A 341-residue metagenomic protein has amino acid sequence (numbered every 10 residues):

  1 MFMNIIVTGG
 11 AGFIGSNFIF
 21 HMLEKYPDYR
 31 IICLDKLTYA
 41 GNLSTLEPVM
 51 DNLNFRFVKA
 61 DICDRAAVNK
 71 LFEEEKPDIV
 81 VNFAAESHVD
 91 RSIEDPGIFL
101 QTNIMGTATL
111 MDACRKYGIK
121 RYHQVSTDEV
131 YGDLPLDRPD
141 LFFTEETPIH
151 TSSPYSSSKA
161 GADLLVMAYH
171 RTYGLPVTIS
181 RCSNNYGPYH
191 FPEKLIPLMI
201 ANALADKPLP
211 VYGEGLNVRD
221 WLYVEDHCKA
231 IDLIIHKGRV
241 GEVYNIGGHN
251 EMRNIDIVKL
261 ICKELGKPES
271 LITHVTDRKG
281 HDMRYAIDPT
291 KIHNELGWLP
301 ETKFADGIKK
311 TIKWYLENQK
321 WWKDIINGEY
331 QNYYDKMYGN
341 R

Functional and structural regions predicted by a protein language model:
M1-N185, K310, Y315-N318, N327-R341: N-terminal Rossmann-like NAD(P)+-binding domain of SDR-like oxidoreductases, especially those catalyzing
I14, A40-G41, A66, H190 (+2 more regions): Residues that form or flank phosphate/diphosphate-binding pockets in enzymes that use nucleotide phosphates
I31, A60, P197, A203-R341: C-terminal substrate-binding subdomain of Rossmann-fold SDR/epimerase-dehydratase oxidoreductases
L37, N184-G187, N217-V218, R278-K279: Short histidine/acidic/glycine/proline-rich micro-motifs that form metal- and phosphate-coordinating active-site loops
V49, D137-R138, P192-I200, T276: A glycine/serine/threonine-rich, flexible loop-to-helix segment that serves as the NAD(P) cofactor-binding "lid"
A67, I98, M105, P148 (+4 more regions): Residue-level recognition of oxygen-bearing side chains
P139, T151-S158, P188, P192-I196 (+1 more regions): The catalytic Tyr-centered alpha-helix of NAD(P)H-dependent dehydrogenases
G161, L165, Y169, M199 (+2 more regions): Hydrophobic alpha-helix immediately C-terminal to the catalytic Tyr-X-X-X-Lys motif of short-chain
